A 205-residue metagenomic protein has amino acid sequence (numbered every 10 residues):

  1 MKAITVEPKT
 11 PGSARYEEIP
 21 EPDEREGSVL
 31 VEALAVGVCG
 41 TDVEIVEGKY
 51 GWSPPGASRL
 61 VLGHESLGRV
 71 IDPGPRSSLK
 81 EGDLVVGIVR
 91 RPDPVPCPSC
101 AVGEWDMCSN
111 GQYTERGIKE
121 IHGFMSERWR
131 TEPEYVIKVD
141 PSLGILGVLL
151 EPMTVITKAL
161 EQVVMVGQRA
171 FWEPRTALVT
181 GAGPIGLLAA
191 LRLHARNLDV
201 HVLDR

Functional and structural regions predicted by a protein language model:
M1-K2: Extreme N-terminal starter segment of soluble prokaryotic enzymes
T10-Y16, G40-T41: Short N-terminal binding/cap micro-motifs at the start of the first secondary-structure element
P20-E21, A57-G63, R116-I121, E127: Short Gly/Pro-enriched turn/cap motifs at secondary-structure boundaries
P22-V36, Y50-P98, D140-S142, D204: Glycine-rich beta-strand-centered segment in the early N-terminal region that forms part of a ligand/cofactor-binding
C39, L79, I88-I137, I145: Cysteine-cluster motifs in flexible loop/terminal segments that predominantly coordinate metals
T41-E47: Cytochrome P450 core scaffold surrounding the K-helix E-X-X-R motif and the conserved "meander" helix-loop region
L143-R205: Mid-domain Rossmann-like dinucleotide-binding core that forms the NAD(H)/NADP(H) cofactor-binding site
